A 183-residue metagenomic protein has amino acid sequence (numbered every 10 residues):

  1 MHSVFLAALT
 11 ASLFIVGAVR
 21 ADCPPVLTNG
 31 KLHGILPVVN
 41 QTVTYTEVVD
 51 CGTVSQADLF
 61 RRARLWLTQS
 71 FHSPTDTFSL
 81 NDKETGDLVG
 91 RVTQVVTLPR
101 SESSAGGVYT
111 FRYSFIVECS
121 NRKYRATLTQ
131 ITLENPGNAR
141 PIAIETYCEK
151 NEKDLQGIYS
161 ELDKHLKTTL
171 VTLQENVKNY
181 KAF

Functional and structural regions predicted by a protein language model:
M1-A7: Positively charged n-region of N-terminal signal peptides that target proteins for export
A7-V16: Bacterial N-terminal signal peptides
R20-F183: Ser/Thr-rich, low-complexity intrinsically disordered terminal regions
